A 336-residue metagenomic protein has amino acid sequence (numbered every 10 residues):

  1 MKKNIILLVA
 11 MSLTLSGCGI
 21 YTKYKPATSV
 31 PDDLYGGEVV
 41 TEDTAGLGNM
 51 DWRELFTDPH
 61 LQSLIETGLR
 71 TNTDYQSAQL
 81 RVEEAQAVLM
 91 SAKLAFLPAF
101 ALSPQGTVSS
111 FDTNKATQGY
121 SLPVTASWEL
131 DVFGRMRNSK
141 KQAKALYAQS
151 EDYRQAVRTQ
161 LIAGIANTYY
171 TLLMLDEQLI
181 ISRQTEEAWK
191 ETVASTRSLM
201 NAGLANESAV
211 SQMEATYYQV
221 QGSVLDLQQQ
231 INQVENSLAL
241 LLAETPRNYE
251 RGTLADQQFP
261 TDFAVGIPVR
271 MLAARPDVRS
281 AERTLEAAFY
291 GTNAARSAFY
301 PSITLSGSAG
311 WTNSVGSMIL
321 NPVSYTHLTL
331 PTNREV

Functional and structural regions predicted by a protein language model:
K2-S16: Sec-dependent bacterial lipoprotein signal peptides
L7, G48, L61, T192 (+1 more regions): N-terminal alpha-helical segment
T14-I20, S195: Hydrophobic membrane-targeting signal helices
C18-G36, E66-D131, A163, Q233-Y249 (+3 more regions): A small-residue-enriched
Y35-T44: N-terminal targeting signals for Sec/Tat export/insertion, comprising classic cleavable signal peptides
D43-T67: Regulatory alphaC helix of protein kinase catalytic domains
V132-K140: Short, polar/flexible loop-turn hinges at active-site or ligand-entry regions and domain interfaces
M136, A145, D152-I267: Periplasmic alpha-helical coiled-coil/stalk elements that build and connect Gram-negative outer-membrane
